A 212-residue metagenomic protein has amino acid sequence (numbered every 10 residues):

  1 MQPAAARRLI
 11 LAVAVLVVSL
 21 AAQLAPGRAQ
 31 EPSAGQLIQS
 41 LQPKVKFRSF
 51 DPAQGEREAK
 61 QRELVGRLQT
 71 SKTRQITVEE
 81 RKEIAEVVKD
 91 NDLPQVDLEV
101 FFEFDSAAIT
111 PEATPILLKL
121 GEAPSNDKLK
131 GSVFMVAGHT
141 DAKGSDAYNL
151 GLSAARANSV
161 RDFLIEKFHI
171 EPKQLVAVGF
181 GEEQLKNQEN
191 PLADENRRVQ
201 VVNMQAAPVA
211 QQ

Functional and structural regions predicted by a protein language model:
Q2-N91: N-terminal targeting leaders that direct proteins to extracytoplasmic destinations
V13, L20, N91-L93, D127 (+2 more regions): Sterically constrained small-residue positions within well-ordered secondary structures of folded domains
G35-I38, Q61, V65, R81 (+6 more regions): Extracytoplasmic/secreted envelope proteins and their assembly/folding machinery, especially bacterial periplasmic
R57, T77, Q95, S106-T114 (+3 more regions): Solvent-exposed, acidic/flexible segments
E79, L93-E99, E112, K119 (+3 more regions): Extracytoplasmic
I84-E86, F102-A137, D162-E166, V201 (+1 more regions): Periplasmic peptidoglycan-binding/anchoring modules of Gram-negative envelope and division proteins
V100-A108, K143-Y148: Short coil/turn segments at secondary-structure junctions
H139-Q212: Periplasmic OmpA-like peptidoglycan-binding domain that tethers envelope proteins to the cell wall
